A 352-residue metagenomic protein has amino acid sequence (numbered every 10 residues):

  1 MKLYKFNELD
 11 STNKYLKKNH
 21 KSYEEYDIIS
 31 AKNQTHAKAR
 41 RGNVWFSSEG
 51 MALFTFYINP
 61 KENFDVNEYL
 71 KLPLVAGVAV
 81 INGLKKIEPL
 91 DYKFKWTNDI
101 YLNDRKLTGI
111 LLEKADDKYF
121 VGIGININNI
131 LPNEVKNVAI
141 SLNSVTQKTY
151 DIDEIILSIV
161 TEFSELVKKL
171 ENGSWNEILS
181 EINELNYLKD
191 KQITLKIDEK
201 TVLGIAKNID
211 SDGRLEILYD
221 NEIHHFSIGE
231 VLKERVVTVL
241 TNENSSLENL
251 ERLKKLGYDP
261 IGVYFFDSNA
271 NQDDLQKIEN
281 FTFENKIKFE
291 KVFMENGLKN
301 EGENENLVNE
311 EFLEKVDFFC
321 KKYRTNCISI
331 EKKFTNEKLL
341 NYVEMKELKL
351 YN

Functional and structural regions predicted by a protein language model:
M1-I87, T149: N-terminal lobe of the biotin/lipoate ligase/transferase fold
M1-K5, Y92-F94, F289-K291: Generic structural signal for residues in well-ordered beta-strands
M1-L3, L232-R235: Short, Lys/Arg-enriched, disordered terminal segments
D27, L90-K95: A short coil-to-beta-strand element that immediately follows conserved catalytic motifs
S30-K32, T55, K95, L111-E113 (+3 more regions): Short beta-strand segments
F64-Y92, L102-E234: Long, positively charged amphipathic alpha-helical accessory segments at protein N-termini or as interdomain linkers
R235-N352: ATP-dependent adenylation/nucleotidyltransferase module used to activate substrates
